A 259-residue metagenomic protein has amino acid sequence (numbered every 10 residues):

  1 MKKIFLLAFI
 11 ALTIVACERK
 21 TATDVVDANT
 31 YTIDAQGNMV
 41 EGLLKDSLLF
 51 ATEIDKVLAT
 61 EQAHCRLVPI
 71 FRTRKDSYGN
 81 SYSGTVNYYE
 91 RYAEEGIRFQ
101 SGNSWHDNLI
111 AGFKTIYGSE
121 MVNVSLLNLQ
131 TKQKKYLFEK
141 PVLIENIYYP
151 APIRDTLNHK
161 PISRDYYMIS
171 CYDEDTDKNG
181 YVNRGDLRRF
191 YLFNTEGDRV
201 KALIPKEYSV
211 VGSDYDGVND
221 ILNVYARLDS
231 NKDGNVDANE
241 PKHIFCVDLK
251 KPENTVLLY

Functional and structural regions predicted by a protein language model:
M1-V15: Sec-dependent bacterial lipoprotein signal peptides
C17-T21: Bacterial signal peptide processing site
T32-W105, Y117, Y148-S163, E174 (+1 more regions): Structural signature of eukaryotic scaffold interfaces centered on beta-propeller domains
F113-Y117, M168-D175, N223-S230: Beta-strand C-termini and the immediately following turn/loop, strongest in propeller blades
M121-L129, N183-E196, N239-K251: Beta-propeller blade signature
K135-K140, V200-P205, E253-Y259: Beta-propeller fold detector
L143-M168, E207-V224, Y259: Conserved beta-propeller blade repeats
P161-I162, T176-R184, D229-A238: Acidic, glycine-anchored loop motifs typical of Ca2+
